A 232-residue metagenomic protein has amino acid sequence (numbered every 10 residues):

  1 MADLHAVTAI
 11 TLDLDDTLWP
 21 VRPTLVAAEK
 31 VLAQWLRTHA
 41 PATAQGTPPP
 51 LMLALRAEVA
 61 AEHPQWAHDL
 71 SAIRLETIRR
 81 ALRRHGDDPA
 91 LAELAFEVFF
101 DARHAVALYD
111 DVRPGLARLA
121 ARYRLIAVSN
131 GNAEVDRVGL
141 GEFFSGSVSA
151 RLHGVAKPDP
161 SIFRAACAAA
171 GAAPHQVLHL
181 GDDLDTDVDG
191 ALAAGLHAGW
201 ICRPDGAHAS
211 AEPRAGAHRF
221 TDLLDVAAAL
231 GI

Functional and structural regions predicted by a protein language model:
M1-I10, R22-P23, D87, R113-A117 (+1 more regions): Asp-based, Mg2+/Mn2+-dependent phosphohydrolase catalytic module
D3-D110: N-terminal helical cap/lid subdomain that shapes the substrate entry/recognition surface in HAD-like hydrolases
